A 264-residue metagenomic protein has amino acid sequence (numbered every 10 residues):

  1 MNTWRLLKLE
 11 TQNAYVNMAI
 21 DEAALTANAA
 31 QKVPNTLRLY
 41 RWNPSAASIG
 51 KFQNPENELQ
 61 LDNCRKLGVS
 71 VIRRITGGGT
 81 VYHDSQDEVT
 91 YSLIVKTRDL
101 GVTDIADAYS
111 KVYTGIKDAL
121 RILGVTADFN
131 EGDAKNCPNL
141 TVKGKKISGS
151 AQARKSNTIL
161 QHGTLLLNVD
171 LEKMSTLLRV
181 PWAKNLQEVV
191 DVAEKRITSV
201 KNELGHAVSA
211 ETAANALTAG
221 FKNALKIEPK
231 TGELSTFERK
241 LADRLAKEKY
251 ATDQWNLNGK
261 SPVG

Functional and structural regions predicted by a protein language model:
M1-D62, K66, D191-G264: Active-site loop/lid in soluble adenylation, ligation, and acyl-transfer enzymes
L37, Q60-L61, G79-V81, P138 (+1 more regions): A generic local secondary-structure boundary/capping motif
Y40-R41, G50, R74, L166-N168: Short beta-strand segments
S45, L67, D87, N136 (+1 more regions): A generic structural signal for short beta-strands and their flanking turns/coil linkers
A46, R73-I75, K145, I159: Short glycine- and Lys/Arg-enriched binding-loop motifs that mark or flank ligand-binding interfaces
E58-L100: A glycine-rich, hydrophobic loop/mini-helix early in the fold
T97-A213, L217-G220, K247-G264: Catalytic beta-strand/loop module used to bind and position nucleotide/cofactor moieties in cofactor-attachment
